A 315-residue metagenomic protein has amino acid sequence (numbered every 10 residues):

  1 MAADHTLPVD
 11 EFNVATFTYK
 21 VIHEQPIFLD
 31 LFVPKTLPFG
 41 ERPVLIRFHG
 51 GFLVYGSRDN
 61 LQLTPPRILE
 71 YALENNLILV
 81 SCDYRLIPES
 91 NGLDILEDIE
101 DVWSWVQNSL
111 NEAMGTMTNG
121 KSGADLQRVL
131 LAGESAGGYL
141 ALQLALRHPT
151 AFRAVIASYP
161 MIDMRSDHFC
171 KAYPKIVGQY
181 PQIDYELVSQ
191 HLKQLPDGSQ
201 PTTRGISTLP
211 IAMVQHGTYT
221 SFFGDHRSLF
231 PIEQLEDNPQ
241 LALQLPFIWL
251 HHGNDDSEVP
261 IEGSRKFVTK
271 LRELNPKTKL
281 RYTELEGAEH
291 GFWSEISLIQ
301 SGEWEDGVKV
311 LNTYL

Functional and structural regions predicted by a protein language model:
M1-E41, L93-L96: N-terminal cap/lid segment of alpha/beta-hydrolase-fold proteins
D30, G92, S158, R165 (+2 more regions): C-terminal catalytic histidine-bearing segment of alpha/beta-hydrolase fold enzymes
G40-F52: Short beta-strand element of the alpha/beta-hydrolase
R47-G50, S81, L250: Structural cue for short, hydrophobic secondary-structure segments
F52-N60, L79, W105: Serine-hydrolase catalytic-loop signature spanning alpha/beta hydrolases and amidase-signature enzymes
D59-V80: Short amphipathic alpha-helix adjacent to the substrate-entry channel of hydrolases
E100-D184: Primarily recognizes the serine-hydrolase "nucleophile elbow" in alpha/beta-hydrolase and SGNH/GDSL folds
I183-A288: Serine-hydrolase catalytic core
